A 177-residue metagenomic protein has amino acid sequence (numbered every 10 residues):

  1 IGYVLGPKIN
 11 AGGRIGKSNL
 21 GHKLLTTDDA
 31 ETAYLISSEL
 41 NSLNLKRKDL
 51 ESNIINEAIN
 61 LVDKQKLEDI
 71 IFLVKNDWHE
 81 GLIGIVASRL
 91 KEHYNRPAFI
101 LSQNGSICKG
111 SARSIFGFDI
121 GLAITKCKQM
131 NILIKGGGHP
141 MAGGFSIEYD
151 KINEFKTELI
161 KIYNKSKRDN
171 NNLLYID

Functional and structural regions predicted by a protein language model:
I1-E154, N170-N172: Hydrophobic helix-and-loop "lid/oligomerization" segment in the mid-to-C-terminal part of catalytic domains
F155-L159: Short amphipathic C-terminal alpha-helix that caps PH/PH-like domains
I162-D177: A contiguous loop/helix-start segment that scaffolds small-molecule binding in enzyme catalytic cores
